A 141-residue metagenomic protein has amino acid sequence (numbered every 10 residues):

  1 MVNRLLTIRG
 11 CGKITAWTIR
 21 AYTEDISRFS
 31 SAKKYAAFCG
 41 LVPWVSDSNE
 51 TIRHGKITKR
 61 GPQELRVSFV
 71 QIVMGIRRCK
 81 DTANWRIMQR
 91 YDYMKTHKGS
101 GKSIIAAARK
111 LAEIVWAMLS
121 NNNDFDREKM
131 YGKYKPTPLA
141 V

Functional and structural regions predicted by a protein language model:
M1-V141: A detector of single, family-specific signature residues that are central to catalytic or substrate-handling motifs
